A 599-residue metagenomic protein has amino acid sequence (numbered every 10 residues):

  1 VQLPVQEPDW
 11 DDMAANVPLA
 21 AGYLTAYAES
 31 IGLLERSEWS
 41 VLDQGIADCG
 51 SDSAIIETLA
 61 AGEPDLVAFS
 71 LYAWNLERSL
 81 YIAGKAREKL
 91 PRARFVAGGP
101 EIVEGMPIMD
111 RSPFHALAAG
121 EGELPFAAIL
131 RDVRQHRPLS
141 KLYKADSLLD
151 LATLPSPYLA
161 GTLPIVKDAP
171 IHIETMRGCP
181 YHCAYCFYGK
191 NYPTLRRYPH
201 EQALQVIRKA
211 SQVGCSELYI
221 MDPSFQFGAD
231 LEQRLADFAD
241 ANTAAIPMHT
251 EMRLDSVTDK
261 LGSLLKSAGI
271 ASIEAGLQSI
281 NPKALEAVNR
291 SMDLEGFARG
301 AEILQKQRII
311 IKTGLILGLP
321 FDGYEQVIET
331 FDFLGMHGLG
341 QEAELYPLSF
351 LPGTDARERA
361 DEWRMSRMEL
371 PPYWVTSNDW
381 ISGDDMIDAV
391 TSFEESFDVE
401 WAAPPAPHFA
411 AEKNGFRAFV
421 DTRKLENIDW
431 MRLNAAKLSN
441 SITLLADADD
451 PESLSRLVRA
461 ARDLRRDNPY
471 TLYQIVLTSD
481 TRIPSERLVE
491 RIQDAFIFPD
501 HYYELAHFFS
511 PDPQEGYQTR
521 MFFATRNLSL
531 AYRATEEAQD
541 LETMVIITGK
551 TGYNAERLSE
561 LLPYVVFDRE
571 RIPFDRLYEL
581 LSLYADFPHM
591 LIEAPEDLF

Functional and structural regions predicted by a protein language model:
V1-D11, G32, G338-Q341, S349-L472: C-terminal accessory regions of radical SAM enzymes
V1-Q212: Acidic, low-complexity intrinsically disordered segments
N16, P155-I311, L317-L319: Radical SAM [4Fe-4S] cluster-binding motif and immediate context
L66-A68, R94-V96, L204, S211-M221 (+6 more regions): Conserved C-terminal portion of the radical SAM core fold that forms the substrate/S-adenosylmethionine-binding
I108-P125, G262, S267-S272, F333-L345 (+4 more regions): Structural recognition of alpha->loop->beta junctions
Q233-L235, S382-V390, P451-D467, E486-P499 (+4 more regions): Well-ordered, non-membrane alpha-helical segments in soluble/globular domains
L264-A268, Q305-K306, R465, A538 (+1 more regions): Acidic (Asp/Glu)-rich catalytic clusters
A506-F599: Charge-dense, extended regions
